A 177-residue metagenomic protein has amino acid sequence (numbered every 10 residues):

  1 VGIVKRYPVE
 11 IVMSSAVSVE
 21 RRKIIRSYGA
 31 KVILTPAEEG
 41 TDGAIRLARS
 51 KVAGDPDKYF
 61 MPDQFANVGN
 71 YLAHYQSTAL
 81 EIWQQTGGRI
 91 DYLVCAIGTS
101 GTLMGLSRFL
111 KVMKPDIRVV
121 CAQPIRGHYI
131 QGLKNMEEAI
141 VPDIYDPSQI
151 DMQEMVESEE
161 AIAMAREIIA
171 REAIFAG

Functional and structural regions predicted by a protein language model:
V1-K5, S18-R22, A96-S107: Short glycine/serine/threonine-rich phosphate/pyrophosphate-binding segments that cradle anionic phosphate groups
G2-V12, R108-R118: A glycine- and small-aliphatic-rich helix-loop capping segment at beta-alpha/alpha-beta transitions that lines
P8, K31, R118, I174-F175: Residue-level detector of anion-binding/catalytic polar loops
E10-Y92, A122-I169: Small/polar-residue-rich loop-to-helix segments that shape phosphate-bearing ligand pockets
P62, I174-G177: Short glycine/threonine-rich catalytic loop with a Thr-x-Gly-x-Asp
A73-I117: Glycine-rich ThDP/TPP pyrophosphate-binding loop and its adjacent helix/strand module within ThDP-dependent enzymes
C95, M155, G177: Redox-cofactor binding/interface segments in oxidoreductases and associated redox assembly factors
A96-T99, L103, I125, I130 (+2 more regions): Short glycine/serine/threonine-biased micro-segments
